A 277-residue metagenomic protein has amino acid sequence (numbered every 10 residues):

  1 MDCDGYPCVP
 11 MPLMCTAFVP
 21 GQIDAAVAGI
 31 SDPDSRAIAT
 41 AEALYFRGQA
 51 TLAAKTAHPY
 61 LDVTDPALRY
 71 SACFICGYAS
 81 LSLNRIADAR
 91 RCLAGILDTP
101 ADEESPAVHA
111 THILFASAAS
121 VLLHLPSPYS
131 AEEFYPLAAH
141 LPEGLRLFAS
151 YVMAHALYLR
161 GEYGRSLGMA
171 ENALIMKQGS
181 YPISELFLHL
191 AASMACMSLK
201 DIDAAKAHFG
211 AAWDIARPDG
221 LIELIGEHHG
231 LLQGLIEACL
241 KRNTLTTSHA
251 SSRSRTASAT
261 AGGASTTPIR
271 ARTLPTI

Functional and structural regions predicted by a protein language model:
M1-R69, I222, H228-G234, T244-L245: Flexible inter-repeat linkers and adjacent short helices within tandem amphipathic alpha-helical repeat scaffolds
D2-P10, D34-G48, L68-R85, V108-L125 (+3 more regions): Tandem amphipathic alpha-helical repeat scaffolds
D4-I23, E42-H58, L81-G95, S120-F134 (+2 more regions): Helix-turn-helix repeat elements of alpha-solenoid scaffolds
I23-S31, H58-R69, A94-A107, E133-L145 (+2 more regions): Solenoid-like repeat scaffolds
A89-I96, L123-L199: Alpha-helical protein-protein interaction scaffolds
L97-D98, D203-G220, T246, R253-T256: TPR/TPR-like (Sel1-like) alpha-helical repeat modules
M176-M194, S198, K206, G210-G234 (+1 more regions): Alpha-helical solenoid repeat scaffolds used for protein-protein interaction
A264-I277: Helix-turn-helix DNA-binding segment
